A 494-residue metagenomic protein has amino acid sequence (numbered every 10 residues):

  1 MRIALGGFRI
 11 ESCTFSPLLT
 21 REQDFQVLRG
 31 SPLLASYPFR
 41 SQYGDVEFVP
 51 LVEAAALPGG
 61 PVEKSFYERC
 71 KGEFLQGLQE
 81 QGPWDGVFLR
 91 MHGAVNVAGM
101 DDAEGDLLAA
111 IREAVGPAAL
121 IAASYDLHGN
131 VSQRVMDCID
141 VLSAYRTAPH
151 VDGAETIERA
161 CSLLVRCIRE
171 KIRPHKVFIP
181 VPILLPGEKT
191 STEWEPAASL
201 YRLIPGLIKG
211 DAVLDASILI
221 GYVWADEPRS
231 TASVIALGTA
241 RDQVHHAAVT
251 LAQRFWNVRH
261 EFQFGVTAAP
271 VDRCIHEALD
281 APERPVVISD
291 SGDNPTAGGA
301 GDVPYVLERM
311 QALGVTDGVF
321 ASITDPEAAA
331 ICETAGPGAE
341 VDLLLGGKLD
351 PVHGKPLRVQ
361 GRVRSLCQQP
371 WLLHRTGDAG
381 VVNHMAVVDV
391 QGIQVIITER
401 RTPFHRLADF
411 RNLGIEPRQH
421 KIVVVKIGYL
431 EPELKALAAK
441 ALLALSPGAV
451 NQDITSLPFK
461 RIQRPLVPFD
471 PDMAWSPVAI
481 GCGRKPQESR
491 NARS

Functional and structural regions predicted by a protein language model:
M1, Y43, Q76-D85, C274-V286: Glycine-rich phosphate/diphosphate-binding loops that line cofactor/substrate pockets in enzymes
M1-Y43, V52: N-terminal amphipathic/basic leader segments beginning at the initiator methionine
A4, F8-E11, K64-K71, Q81-I172 (+3 more regions): Active-site histidine-anchored catalytic micro-motif
F15-L19, V62, G99-D101, S132-D137 (+7 more regions): Short acidic, glycine/serine/threonine-rich loops at helix termini
V46-V49, E53-P58, V62-G77: Low-complexity, highly charged intrinsically disordered N-terminal segments that act as targeting/localization
F48, P58, A122, G129-V223 (+2 more regions): Cap/lid and interdomain-hinge subdomains that line or gate substrate/regulatory clefts in soluble alpha/beta enzymes
P50, G72, W256, P370-R493: Extended hydrophobic packing segments that form well-structured cores
E188-Q391, I396-R400: Hard-cation-handling environments
